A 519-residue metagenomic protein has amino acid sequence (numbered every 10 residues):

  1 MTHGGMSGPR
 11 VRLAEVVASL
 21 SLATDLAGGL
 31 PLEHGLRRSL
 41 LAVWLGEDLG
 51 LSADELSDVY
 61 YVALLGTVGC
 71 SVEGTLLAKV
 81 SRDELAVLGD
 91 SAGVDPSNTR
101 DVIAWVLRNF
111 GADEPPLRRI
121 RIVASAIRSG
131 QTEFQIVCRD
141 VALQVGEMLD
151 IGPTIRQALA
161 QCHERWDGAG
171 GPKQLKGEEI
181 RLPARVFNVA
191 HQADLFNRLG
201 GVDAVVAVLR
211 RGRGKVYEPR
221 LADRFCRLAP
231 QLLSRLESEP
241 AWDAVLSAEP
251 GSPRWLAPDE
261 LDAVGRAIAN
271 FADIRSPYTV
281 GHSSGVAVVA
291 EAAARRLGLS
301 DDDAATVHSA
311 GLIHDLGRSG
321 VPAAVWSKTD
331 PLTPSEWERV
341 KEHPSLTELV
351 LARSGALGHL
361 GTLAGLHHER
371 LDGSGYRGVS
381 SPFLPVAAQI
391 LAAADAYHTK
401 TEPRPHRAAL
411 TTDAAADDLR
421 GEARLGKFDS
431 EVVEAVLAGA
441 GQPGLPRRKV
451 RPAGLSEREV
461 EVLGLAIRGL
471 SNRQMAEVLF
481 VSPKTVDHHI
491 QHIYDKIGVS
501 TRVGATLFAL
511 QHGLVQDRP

Functional and structural regions predicted by a protein language model:
H3-G454, V460: Histidine- and acidic-residue-rich, metal-dependent catalytic cores
D273, G464-R468, L510: Short, locally clustered residues in the helix-turn-helix/winged-helix DNA-binding domain
V280, L463, D487: Conserved catalytic core of two-component sensor histidine kinases
L463-G464, Q474: Transmembrane alpha-helical segments of multi-pass transport proteins
L470-G504, F508: Recognition helix of helix-turn-helix DNA-binding domains
F508-P519: Intrinsically disordered, low-complexity basic tails/linkers immediately adjacent to helix-turn-helix/homeobox/MYB/SANT
